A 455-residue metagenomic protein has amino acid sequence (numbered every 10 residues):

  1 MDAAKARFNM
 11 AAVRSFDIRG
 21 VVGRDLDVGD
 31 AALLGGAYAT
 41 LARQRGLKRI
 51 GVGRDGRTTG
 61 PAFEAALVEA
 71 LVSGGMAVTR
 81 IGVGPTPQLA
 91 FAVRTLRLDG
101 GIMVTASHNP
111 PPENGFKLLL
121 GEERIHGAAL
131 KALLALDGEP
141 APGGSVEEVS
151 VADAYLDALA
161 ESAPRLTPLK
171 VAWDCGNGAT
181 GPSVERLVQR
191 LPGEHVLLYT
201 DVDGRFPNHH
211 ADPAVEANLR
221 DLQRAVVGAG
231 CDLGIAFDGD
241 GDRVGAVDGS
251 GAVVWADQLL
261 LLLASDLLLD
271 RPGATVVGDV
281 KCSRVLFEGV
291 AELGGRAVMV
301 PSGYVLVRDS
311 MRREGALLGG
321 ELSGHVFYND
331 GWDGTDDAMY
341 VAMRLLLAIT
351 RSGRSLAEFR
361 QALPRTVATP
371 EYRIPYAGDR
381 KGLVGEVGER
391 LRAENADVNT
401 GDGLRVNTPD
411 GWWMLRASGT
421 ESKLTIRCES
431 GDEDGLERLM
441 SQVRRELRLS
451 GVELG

Functional and structural regions predicted by a protein language model:
M1-E69, S73-G74, E148-L169: An N-terminal, well-structured beta->alpha segment
L47-D55, K170-A172, A274-V280, L317: Short glycine-rich phosphate-binding loop at a beta-alpha junction
R49-E113, L187-V247: N-terminal small/polar loop signature for handling phosphorylated ligands or for N-terminal nucleophile
V78-P87, V253-A256, G278-D279, V300-P301: Active-site nucleophile and cofactor-binding loops and adjacent substrate-binding regions of central metabolic enzymes
P111-N114, L118-G127, A132-G138, T167 (+2 more regions): Replace "Mg2+/Mn2+-dependent" with "divalent metal-dependent
P112-A229: Gly/Ser/Thr-enriched, mixed-charge loops and adjacent short helices that form phosphate/oxyanion-binding elements
L233, R271-G455: Phosphate-binding and adjacent anionic-ligand microenvironments
